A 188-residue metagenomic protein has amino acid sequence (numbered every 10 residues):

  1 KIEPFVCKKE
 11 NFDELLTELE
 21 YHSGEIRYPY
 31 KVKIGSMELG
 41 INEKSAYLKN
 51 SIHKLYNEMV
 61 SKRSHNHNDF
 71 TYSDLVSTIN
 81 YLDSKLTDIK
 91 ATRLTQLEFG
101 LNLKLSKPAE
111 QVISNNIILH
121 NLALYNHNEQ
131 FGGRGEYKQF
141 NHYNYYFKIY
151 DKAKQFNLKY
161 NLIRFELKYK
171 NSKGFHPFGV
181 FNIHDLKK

Functional and structural regions predicted by a protein language model:
K1-K188: Structured, helix-rich domain cores that form ligand/interaction pockets
